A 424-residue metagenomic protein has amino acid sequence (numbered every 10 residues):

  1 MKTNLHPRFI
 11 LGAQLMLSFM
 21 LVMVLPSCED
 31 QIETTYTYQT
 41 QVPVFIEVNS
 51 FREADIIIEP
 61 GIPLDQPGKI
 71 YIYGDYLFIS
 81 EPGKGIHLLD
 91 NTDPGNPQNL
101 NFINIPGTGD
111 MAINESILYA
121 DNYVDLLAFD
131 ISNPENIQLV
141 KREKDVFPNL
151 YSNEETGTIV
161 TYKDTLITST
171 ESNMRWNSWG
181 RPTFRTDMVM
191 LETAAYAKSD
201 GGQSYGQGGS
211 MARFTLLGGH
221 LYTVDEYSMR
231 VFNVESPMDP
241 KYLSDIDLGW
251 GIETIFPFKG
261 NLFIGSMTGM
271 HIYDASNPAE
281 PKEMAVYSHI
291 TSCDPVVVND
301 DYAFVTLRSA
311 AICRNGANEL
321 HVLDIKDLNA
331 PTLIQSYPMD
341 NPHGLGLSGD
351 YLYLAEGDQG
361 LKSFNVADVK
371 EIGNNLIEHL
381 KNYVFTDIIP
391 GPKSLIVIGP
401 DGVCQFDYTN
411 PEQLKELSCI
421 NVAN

Functional and structural regions predicted by a protein language model:
K2-M16: Bacterial N-terminal signal peptides that target proteins for export
V24-S27: C-terminal motif of bacterial Sec signal peptides marking the signal peptidase cleavage site
E29-N424: Feature marking well-ordered beta-strand scaffolds used for ligand recognition
